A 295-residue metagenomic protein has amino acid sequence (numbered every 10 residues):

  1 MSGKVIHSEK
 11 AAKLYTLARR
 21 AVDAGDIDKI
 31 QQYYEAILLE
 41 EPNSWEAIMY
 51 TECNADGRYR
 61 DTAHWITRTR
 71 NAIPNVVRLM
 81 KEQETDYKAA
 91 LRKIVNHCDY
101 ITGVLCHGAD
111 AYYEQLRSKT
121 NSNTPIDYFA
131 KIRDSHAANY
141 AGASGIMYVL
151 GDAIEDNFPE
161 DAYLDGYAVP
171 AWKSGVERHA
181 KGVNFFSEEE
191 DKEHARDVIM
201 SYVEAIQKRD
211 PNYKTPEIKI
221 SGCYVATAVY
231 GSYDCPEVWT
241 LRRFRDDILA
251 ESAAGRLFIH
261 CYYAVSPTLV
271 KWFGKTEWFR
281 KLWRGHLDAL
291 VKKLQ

Functional and structural regions predicted by a protein language model:
H7-L39: Alpha-helical segment of the N-proximal tetratricopeptide repeat
I27-W65, D152-P159: Short, charge-rich amphipathic alpha-helical segments embedded in non-transmembrane helical bundles/solenoids
E40, C53-G57, K93-V104, G108-A111 (+7 more regions): TPR/TPR-like alpha-solenoid repeats
A63-E82, T124-R133, M147, I199: Alpha-helical repeat scaffolds
Y213-Q295: Long, compositionally biased charged/polar accessory segments in the mid-to-C-terminal portions of proteins
